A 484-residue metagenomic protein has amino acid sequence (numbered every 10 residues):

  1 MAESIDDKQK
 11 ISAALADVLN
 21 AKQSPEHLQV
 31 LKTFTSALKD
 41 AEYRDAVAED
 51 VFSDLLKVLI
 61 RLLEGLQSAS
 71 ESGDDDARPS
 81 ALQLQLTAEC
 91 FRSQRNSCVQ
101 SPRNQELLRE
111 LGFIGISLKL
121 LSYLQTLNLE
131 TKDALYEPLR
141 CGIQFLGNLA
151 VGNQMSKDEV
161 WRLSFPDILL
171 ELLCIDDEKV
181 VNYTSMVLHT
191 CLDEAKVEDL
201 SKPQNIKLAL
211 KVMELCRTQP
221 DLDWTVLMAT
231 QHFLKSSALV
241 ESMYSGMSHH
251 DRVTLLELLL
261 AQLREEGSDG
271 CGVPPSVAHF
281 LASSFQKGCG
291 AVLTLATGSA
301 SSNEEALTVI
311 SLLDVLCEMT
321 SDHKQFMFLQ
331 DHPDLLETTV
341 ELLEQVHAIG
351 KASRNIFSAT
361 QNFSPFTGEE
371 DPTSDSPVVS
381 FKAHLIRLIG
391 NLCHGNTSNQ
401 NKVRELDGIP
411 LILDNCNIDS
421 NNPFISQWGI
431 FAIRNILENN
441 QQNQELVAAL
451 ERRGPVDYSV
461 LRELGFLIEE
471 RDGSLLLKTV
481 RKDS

Functional and structural regions predicted by a protein language model:
A2-C141, N148-D167, C174-Y183, T190-A209 (+6 more regions): Elongated alpha-helical scaffolds that mediate protein-protein interactions in large eukaryotic proteins, primarily
E26-F34, D76-S97, L135-L146, T184 (+9 more regions): Extended HEAT/HEAT-like alpha-solenoid repeat tracts in very large eukaryotic scaffold/adaptor proteins
T218-S358, G368: Extended acidic/polar regulatory tracts at the flanks of large eukaryotic scaffold/adaptor proteins
L316-R452, Y458-S459, E463-T479: Eukaryotic scaffolding regions of large macromolecular assemblies
